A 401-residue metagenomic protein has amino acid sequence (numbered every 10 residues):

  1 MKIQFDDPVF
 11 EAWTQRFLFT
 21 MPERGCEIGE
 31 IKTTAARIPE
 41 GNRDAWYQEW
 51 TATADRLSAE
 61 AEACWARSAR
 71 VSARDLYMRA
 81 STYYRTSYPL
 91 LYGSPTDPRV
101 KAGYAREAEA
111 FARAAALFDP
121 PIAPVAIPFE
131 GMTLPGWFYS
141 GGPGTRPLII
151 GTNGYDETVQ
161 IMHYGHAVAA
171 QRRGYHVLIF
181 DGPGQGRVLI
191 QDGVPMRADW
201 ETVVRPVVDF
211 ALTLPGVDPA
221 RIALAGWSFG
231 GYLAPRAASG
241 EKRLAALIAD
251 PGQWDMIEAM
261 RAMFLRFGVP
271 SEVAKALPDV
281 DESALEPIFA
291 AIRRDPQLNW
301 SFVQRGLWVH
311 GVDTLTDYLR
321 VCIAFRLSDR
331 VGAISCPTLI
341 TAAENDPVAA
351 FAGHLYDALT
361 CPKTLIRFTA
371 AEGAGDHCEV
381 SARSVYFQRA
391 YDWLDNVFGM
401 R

Functional and structural regions predicted by a protein language model:
W50, A54-L57, V100-P143: N-terminal cap/lid segment of alpha/beta-hydrolase-fold proteins
Y155-V168, F351: The serine-hydrolase catalytic nucleophile loop
V194-G216: Alpha/beta-hydrolase active-site loop
S239-L319, A342: Hydrolase active-site cap/lid region
I334, I340-A342: Short beta-strand/loop motif that positions the catalytic acidic residue of the alpha/beta-hydrolase fold
N345-A352: Conserved alpha/beta-hydrolase "acid-adjacent" motif
L359-D376: Catalytic histidine neighborhood in serine/cysteine hydrolases with alpha/beta-hydrolase-type architecture
T369, D376-R401: Catalytic active-site module of serine/aspartate enzymes centered on a nucleophile-bearing elbow/loop
